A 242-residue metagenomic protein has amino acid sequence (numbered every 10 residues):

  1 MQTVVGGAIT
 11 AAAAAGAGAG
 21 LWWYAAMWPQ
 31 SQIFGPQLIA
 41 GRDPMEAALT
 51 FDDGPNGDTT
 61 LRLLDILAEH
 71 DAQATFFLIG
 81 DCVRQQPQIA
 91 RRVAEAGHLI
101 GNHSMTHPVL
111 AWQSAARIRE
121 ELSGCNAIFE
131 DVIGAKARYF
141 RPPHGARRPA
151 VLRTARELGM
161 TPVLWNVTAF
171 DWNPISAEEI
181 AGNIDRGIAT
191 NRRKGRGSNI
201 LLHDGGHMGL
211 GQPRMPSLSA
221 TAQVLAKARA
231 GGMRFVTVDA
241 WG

Functional and structural regions predicted by a protein language model:
M1-T50, L61, D65-T75, R186 (+1 more regions): Terminal accessory/targeting
A26-A111, R117, E121, I128 (+2 more regions): Active-site beta->alpha N-cap acidic-glycine motif
F51, L78-G80, N102-S104, P142-H144 (+3 more regions): A cross-domain feature marking catalytic cores of carbohydrate-active enzymes and several ubiquitous metabolic/repair
R91, I118-L122, A177-I184, R214-A220: Charged helix-capping and loop-helix junction motifs
P108-Q113, H207-G211: A short acidic, helix-capping loop that chelates divalent metal ions and anchors anionic groups
V132-A146, V151, A155: Basic- and aromatic-lined ligand-binding clefts that recognize polyanionic substrates
A146, L152-R193, M233-G242: His/Asp/Glu-enriched short active-site or ligand-binding loop at hydrolase and phosphoryl-transfer sites
